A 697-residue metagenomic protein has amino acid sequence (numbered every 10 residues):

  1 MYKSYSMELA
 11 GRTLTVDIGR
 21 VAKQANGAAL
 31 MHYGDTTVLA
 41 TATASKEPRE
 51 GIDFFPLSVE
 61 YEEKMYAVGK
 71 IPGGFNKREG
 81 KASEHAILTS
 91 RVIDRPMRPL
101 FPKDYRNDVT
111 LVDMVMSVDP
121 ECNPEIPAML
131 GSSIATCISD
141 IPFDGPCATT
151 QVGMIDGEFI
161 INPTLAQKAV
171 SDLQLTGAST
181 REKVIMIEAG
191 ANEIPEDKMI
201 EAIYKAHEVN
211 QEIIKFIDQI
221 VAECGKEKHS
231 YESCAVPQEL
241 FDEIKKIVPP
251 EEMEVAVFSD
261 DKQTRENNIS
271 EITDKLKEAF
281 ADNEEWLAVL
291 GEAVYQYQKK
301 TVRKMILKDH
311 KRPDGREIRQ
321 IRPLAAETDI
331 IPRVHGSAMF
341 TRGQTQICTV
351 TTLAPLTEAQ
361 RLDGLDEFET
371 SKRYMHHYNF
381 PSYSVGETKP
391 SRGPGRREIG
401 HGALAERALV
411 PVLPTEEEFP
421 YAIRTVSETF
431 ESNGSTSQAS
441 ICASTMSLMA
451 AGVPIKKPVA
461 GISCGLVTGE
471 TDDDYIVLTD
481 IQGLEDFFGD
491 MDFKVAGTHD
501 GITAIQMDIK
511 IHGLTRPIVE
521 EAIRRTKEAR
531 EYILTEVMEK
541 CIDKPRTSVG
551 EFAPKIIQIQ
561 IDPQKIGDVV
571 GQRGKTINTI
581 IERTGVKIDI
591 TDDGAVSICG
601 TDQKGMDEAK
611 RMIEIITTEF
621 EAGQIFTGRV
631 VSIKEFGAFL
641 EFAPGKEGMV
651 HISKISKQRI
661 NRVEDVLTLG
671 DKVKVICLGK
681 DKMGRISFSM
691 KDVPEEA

Functional and structural regions predicted by a protein language model:
M1-E232: Long, basic N-terminal domains or extensions that often function in RNA/ssDNA interaction or organelle/cellular
M1-S45, D53, H229-E369, P554-D568 (+2 more regions): Extended amphipathic alpha-helical scaffolds
A25-V109, V115-S117, C122, E188 (+4 more regions): Glycine-rich, flexible beta-strand/loop modules in the N-terminal catalytic cores of phosphate-handling
G27-A29, C122-I141, T328-T351, N433-V453 (+1 more regions): Conserved phosphate/anionic-ligand binding catalytic regions in large, soluble enzymes, centered on
Y33, A42-A44, Y61-E63, D113-S117 (+17 more regions): Flexible glycine-/small-residue-rich
K103-V109, D144-P146, I213-Y231, Q263-T264 (+7 more regions): Flexible, glycine/charged-enriched surface loops at secondary-structure junctions
D140-D260, L448-T547: Mobile "lid/hinge" segments at catalytic clefts and subdomain interfaces of large enzymes
L290, F552-I556, P563-A697: Single-stranded RNA-binding regions, centering on S1/OB-family and related RNA-binding modules
